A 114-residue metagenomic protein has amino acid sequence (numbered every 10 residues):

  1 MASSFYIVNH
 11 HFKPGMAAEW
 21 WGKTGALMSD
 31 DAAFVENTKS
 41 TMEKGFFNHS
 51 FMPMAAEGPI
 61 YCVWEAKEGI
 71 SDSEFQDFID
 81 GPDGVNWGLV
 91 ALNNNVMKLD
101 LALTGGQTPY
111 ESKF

Functional and structural regions predicted by a protein language model:
M1-P59, E65-Q76, V96-F114: Short S/T/G/P-rich N-terminal loop/turn motif that feeds into the first structured element of a domain
D80-V90: A common structural junction motif
N93: Conserved catalytic core of two-metal-ion nucleotidyltransferases
